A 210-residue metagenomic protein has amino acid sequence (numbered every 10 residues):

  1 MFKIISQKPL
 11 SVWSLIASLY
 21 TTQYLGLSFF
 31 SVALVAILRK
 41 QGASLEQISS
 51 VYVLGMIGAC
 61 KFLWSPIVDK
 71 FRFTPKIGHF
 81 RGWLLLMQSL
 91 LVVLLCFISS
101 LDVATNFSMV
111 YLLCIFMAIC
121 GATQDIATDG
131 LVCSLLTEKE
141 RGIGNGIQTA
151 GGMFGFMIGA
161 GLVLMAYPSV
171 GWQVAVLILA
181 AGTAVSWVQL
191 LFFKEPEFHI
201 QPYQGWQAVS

Functional and structural regions predicted by a protein language model:
M1-P9, E195-S210: Juxtamembrane intracellular "pre-TM" segments in multi-pass secondary transporters
F2-G58: Helix-loop boundary and gating motifs at the non-cytosolic
G58-K61, G142-Y167: Glycine-rich segments within core transmembrane alpha-helices of 12-TM secondary carriers
P66-R72, S99, F156-V174: Transmembrane alpha-helix termini and helix-breaking/packing motifs in multi-pass membrane transporters
K70-Q88: Cytoplasmic membrane-interface "Motif A"-like loop-to-helix N-cap segments of 12-TM Major Facilitator Superfamily
I77-W83, M165-G182: A membrane-interface helix-boundary motif in multi-pass transporters
L84-A104: C-terminal ends and interior cores of transmembrane alpha-helices in multi-pass membrane transporters/permeases
L86-V93, Q173-F192: Symmetry-related core transmembrane helices of the 12-TM Major Facilitator Superfamily/SLC fold
